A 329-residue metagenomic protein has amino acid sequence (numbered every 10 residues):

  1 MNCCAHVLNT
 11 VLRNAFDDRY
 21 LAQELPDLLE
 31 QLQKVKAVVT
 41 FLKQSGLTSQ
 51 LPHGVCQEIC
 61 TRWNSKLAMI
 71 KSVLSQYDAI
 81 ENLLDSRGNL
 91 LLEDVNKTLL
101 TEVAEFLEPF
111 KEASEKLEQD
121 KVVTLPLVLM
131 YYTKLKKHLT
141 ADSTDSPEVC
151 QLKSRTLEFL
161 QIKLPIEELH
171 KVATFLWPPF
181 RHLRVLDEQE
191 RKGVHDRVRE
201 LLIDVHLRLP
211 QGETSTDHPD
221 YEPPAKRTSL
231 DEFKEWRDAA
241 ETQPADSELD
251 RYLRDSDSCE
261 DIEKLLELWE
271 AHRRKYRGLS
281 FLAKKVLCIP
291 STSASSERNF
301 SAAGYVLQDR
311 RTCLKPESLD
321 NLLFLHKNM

Functional and structural regions predicted by a protein language model:
M1-N82, N89, L152: Surface-exposed, charged/polar loop-rich segments that form substrate/cofactor-binding or regulatory interfaces
H6, V38, S65, I70 (+7 more regions): Mobile genetic element proteins and their domesticated derivatives, centered on retroelements and DNA transposons
N14-D17, L74-S75, L84-S86, V185-E188 (+3 more regions): Short coil/turn segments at secondary-structure boundaries
L47-H53, R274-I289: Short, hydrophobic/aliphatic alpha-helical segments
E58-C60, D94-V103, K116-P126, Q161-P165 (+3 more regions): Conserved, non-catalytic sequence blocks in retroelement Pol enzymes and Pol-derived host proteins
S65, S114, A173, W177-P178 (+1 more regions): Short, conserved catalytic/metal-binding micro-motifs enriched in Asp/Glu and His
I80-E248: Extended, C-terminal/distal alpha-helical "rod" segments
L207-L209, C259-E260, L307-M329: Polyampholytic, low-complexity intrinsically disordered segments
